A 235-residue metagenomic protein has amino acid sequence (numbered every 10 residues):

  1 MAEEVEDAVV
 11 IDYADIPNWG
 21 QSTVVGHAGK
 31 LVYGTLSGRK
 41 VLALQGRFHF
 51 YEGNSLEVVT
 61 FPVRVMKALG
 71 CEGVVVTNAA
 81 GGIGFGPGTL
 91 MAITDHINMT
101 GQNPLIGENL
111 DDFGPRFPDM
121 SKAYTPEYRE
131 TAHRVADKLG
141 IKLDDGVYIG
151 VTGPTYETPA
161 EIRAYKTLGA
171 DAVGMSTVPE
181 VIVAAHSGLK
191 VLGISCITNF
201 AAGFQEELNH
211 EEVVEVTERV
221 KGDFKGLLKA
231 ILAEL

Functional and structural regions predicted by a protein language model:
M1-F117: Metabolite-binding pocket within alpha/beta catalytic cores that recognizes anionic/polar moieties
A43-Q45, V74-N78, A92, L143-I149 (+2 more regions): General beta-strand structural signal in soluble alpha/beta enzymes
K67-G70, K166, A185: Non-catalytic positions within long, well-ordered alpha-helices that form the structural scaffold/packing of enzyme
E72, D171, K190: Short acidic/polar active-site loop segments enriched in Thr and Asp
G101, I106-P154: Histidine/lysine/aspartate-rich catalytic loop segments that bind and position anionic ligands
R134-D171, L228, L235: Active-site/ligand-binding-proximal alpha/beta "capping" segment
M175-E212: Zn-dependent metallopeptidase/amidohydrolase metal-coordination segment
A202-L235: His/Asp/Glu-rich mid-to-C-terminal helical/loop segments that flank catalytic regions of hydrolases
